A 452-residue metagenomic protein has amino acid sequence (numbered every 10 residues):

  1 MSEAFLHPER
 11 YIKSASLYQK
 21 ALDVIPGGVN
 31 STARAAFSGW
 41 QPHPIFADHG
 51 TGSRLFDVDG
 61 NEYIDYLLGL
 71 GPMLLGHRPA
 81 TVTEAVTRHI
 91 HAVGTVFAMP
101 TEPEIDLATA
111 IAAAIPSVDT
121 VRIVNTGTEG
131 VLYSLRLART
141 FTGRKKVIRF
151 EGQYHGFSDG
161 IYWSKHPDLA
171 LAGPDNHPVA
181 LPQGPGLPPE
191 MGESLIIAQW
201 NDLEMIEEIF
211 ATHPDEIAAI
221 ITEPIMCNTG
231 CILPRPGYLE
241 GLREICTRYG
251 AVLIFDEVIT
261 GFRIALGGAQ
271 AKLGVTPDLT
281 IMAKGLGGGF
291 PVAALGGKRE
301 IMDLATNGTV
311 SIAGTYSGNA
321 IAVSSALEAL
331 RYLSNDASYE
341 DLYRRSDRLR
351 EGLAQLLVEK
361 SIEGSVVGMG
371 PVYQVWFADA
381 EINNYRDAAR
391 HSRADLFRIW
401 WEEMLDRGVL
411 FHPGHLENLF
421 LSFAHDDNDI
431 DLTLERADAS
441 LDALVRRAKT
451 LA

Functional and structural regions predicted by a protein language model:
S2-A452: Conserved N-terminal phosphate-binding loop of PLP-dependent enzymes in the Aspartate aminotransferase
